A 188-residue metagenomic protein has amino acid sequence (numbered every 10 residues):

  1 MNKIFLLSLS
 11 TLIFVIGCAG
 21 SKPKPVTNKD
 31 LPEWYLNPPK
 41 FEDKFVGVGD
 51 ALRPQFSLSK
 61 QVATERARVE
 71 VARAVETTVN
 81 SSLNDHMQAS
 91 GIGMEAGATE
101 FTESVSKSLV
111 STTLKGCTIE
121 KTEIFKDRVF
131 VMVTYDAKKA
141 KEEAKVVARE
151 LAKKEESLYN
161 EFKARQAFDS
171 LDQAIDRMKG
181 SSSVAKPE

Functional and structural regions predicted by a protein language model:
M1-A19: Sec-dependent bacterial lipoprotein signal peptides
C18-E188: Domain-level marker for long, solvent-exposed, non-transmembrane regions
